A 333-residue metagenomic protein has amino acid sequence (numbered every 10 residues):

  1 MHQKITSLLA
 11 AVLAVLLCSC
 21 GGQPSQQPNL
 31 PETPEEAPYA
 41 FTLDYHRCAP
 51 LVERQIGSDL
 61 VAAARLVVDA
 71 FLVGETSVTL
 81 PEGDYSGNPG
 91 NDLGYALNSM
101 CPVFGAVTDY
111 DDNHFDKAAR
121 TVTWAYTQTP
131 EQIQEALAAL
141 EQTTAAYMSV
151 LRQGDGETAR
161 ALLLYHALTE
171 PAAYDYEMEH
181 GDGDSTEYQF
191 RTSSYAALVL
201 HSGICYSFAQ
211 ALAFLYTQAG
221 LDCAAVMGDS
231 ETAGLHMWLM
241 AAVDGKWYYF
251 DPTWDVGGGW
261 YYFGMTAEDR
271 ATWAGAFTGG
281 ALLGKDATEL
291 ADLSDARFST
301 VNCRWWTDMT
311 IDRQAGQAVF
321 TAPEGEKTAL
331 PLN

Functional and structural regions predicted by a protein language model:
M1-L9: Bacterial N-terminal signal peptides that target proteins for export
L16-S19: C-terminal motif of bacterial Sec signal peptides marking the signal peptidase cleavage site
P24-T123, C303, T307-T310, Q314-L332: Intrinsically disordered, low-complexity N-terminal segments that are enriched in acidic
T129, I133-A197: Secondary-structure boundary elements
S194-F208: A short, highly charged nucleic-acid-interacting micro-segment common to nuclease and nuclease-linked defense proteins
S207-A274: Hydrophobic/aromatic-rich core segments of domains that either
K246-Y249, T253-N333: His-Asp-centered catalytic microenvironments across diverse enzyme cores, prominently the transglutaminase-like
